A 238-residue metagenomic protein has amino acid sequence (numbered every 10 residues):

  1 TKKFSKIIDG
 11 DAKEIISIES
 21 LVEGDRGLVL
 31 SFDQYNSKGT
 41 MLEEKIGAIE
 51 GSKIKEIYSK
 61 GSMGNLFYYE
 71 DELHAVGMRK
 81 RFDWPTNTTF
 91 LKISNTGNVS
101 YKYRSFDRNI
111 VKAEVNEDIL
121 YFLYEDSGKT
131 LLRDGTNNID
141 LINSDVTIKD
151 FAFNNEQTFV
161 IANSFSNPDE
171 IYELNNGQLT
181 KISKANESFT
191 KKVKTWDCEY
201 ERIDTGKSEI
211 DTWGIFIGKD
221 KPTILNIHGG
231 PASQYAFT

Functional and structural regions predicted by a protein language model:
T1, G10-S17, L30-K45, E56-G64 (+6 more regions): A flexible loop/linker signature enriched in serine peptidases of the S9 family
K2, R26, T40, S52-K53 (+7 more regions): Beta-strand-connecting loop/turn residues
K2-I7, K45-E56, F90-K102, L131-L141 (+1 more regions): Surface-exposed loop/turn elements that mediate protein-protein interactions on large endomembrane-trafficking
S20-L28, L66-E72, A113-D118, F151-E156: Blade-terminus and WD-like Trp-Asp/Gly-His loop motifs, strongest in beta-propeller folds
G24, L42, E50, Y69 (+5 more regions): Short loop/turn segments that connect beta-strands within the blades of beta-propeller domains, predominantly WD40
G24-G27, S31, G47-A48, A75-G77 (+3 more regions): Small side chains
S62, Y101-K112, I139-D150, S183-K194: Conserved blade-ending motifs and adjacent loop-strand segments that build the rim/top face of beta-propeller domains
K149-Q157, I161-T238: Serine-hydrolase catalytic core recognition
